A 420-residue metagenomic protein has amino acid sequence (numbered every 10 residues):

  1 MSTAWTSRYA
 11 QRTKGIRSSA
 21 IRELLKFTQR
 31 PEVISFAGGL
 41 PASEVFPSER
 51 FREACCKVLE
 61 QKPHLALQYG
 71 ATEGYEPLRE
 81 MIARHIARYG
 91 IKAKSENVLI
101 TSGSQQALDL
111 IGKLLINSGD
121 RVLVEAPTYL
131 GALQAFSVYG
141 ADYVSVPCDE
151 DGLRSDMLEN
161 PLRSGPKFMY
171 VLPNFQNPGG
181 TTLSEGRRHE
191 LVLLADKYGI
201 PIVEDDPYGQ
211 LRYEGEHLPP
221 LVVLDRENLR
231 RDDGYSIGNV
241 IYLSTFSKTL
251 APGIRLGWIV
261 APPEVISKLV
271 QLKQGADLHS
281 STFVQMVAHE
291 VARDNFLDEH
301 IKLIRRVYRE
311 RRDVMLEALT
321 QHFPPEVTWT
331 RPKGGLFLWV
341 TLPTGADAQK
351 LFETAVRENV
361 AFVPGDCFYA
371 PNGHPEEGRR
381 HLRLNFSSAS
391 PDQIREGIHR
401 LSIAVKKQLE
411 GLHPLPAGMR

Functional and structural regions predicted by a protein language model:
M1-S2, Y235-S236, R357, G373-R420: PLP-dependent enzyme catalytic core of the Aspartate aminotransferase-like
S2-A71, R357-V360, R379, L384: N-terminal "arm"/small-domain region of PLP-dependent enzymes with the aminotransferase-like
L24, F36, F51, I82 (+12 more regions): Generic structural signal for small/hydrophobic residues in well-ordered secondary structure, especially within
V58-G199, V203, G209-G234, I241 (+4 more regions): Conserved core of the PLP fold type I
P77, K268-Q271, K302-V314, R400: A non-catalytic, amphipathic alpha-helix used as a structural packing/dimerization or gating element in enzyme scaffolds
N228-R306: Conserved core segment of the aminotransferase class I/II
V265-I266, V270, V340-R383, P391-E396: Conserved C-terminal alpha-helix-loop-beta "cap" of PLP-dependent enzymes that closes/shapes the active-site mouth
H289, R306-L316, T328-T341, E353 (+1 more regions): Conserved glycine-rich beta-strand-loop-beta hairpin in the small C-terminal domain of fold type I
